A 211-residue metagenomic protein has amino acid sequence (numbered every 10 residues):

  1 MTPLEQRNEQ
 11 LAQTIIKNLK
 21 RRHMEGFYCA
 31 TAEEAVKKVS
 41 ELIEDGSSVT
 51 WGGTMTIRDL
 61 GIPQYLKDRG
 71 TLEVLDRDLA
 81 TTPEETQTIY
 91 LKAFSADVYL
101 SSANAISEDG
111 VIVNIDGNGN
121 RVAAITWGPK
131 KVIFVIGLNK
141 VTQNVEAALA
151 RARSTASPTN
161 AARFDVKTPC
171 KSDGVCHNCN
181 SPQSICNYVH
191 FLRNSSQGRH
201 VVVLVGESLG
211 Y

Functional and structural regions predicted by a protein language model:
M1, K20-H23, T71-V74, E85-Q87 (+2 more regions): N-terminal start-of-chain detector that recognizes signal peptides and the immediate post-cleavage beginning
M1-N8: Glycine- and acidic-residue-enriched helix-capping/strand-helix junction motifs
T2, M24-G26, L138: Short, flexible active-site loop motifs that bind/organize anionic cofactors or intermediates
N8-Y90, S95-Y99: N-terminal active-site beta-alpha-beta segment that forms phosphate/nucleotide-binding and substrate-recognition loops
F94-Y211: Conserved phosphate- and dinucleotide-binding cores of soluble alpha/beta proteins, encompassing both enzyme active
